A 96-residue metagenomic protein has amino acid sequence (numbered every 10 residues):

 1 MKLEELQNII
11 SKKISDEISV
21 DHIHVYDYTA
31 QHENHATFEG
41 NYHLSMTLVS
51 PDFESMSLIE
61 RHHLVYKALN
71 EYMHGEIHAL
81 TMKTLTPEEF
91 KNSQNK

Functional and structural regions predicted by a protein language model:
M1-E5: N-terminal presequence-like segments and adjacent domain-start helices
I10-I14, R61-Y72: Short, non-transmembrane amphipathic alpha-helical segments
I14-H24, M73-E76: Short secondary-structure junctions
D21-L44: Short edge beta-strands and adjacent turn/loop segments
Y26, T47-V49, T81-L85: Solvent-exposed beta-strand sheet faces enriched in polar/charged residues
A30-Q31, P51, P87-K91: Residues within mature, well-folded domains
G40, T47-L58: A short interface-forming secondary-structure element
K67-K96: C-terminal structural segments of small proteins and small subunits
